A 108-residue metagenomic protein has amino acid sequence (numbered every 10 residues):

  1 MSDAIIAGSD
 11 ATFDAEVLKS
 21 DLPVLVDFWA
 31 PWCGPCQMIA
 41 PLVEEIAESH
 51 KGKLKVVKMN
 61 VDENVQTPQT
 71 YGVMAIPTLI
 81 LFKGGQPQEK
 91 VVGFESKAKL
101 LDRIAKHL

Functional and structural regions predicted by a protein language model:
M1-L25, A30-K55, D62-L108: Proteins that catalyze or organize thiol-disulfide redox chemistry and the adjacent proteostasis machinery handling
